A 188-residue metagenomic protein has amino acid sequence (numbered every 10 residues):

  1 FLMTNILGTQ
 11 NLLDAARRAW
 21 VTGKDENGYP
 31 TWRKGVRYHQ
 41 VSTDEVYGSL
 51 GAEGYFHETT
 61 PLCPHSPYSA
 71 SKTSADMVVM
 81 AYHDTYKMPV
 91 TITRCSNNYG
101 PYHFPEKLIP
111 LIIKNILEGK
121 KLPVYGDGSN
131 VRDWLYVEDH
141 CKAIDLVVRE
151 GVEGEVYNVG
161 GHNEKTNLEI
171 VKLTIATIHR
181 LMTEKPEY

Functional and structural regions predicted by a protein language model:
F1-N98, E118, E138-C141, N167 (+2 more regions): N-terminal Rossmann-like NAD(P)+-binding domain of SDR-like oxidoreductases, especially those catalyzing
L2, P101, D133: Nucleotide-sugar-dependent glycosyltransferase donor-binding/catalytic pocket residues
N27, P64, P101, S129 (+1 more regions): Generic anion/oxyanion-binding catalytic loop in active/binding sites
T43-V46, N97-H103, S129, R149 (+1 more regions): Active-site proximal helix/loop that lines the substrate pocket of Rossmann-like NAD(P)-dependent oxidoreductase domains
G54, P105-I113: A glycine/serine/threonine-rich, flexible loop-to-helix segment that serves as the NAD(P) cofactor-binding "lid"
T85-P89, P105, E150: Short coil/turn segments at alpha/beta junctions that flank glycine-rich nucleotide-binding fingerprints
P110, K114-Y188: C-terminal substrate-binding subdomain of Rossmann-fold SDR/epimerase-dehydratase oxidoreductases
